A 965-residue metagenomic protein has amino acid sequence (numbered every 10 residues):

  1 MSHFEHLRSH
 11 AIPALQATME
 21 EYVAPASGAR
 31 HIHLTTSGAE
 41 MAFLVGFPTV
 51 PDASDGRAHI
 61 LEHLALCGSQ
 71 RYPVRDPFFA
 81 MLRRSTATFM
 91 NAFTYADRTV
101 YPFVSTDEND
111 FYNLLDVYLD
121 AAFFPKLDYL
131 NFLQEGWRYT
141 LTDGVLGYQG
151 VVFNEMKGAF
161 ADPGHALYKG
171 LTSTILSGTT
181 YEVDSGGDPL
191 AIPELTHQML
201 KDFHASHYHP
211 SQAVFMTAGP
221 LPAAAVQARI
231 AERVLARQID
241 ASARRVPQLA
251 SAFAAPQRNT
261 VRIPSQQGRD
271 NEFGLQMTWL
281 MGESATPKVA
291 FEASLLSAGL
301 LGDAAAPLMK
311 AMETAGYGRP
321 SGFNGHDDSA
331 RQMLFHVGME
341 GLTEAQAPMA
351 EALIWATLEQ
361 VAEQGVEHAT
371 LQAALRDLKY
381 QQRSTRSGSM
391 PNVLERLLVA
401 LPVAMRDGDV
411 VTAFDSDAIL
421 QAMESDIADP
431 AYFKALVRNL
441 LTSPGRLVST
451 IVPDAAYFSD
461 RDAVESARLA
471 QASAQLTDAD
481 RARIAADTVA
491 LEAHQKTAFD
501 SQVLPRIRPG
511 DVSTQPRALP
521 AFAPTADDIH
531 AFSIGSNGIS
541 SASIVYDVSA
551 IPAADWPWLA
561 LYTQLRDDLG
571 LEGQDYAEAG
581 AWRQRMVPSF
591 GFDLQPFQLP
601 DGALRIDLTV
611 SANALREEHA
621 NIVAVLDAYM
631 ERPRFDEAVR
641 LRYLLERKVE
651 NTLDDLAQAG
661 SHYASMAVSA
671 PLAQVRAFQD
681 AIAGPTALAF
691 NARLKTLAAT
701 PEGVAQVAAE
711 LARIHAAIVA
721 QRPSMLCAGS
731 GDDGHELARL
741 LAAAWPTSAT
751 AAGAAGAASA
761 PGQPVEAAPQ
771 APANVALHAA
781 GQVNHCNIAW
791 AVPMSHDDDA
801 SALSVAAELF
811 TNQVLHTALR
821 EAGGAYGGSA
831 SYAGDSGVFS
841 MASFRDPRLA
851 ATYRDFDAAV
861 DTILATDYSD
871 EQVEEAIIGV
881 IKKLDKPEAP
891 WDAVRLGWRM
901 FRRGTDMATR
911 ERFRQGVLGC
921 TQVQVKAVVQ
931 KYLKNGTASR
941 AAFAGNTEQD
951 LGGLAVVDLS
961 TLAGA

Functional and structural regions predicted by a protein language model:
M1-A42: Non-catalytic terminal extensions that flank enzyme cores
T35-S37, L44-G46, F153, K157 (+8 more regions): His/Glu-based metal-binding/catalytic segments typifying zinc-dependent metallopeptidases
E40-V50, D76-F124, N131-Y139, H165-L190 (+10 more regions): M16 family metallopeptidases and their MPP-like homologs
R57, L61-A65, Y562: Active-site His/Glu-centered metal-binding helix of metallohydrolases
F89, K201-A205, R262-S265, G322-D327 (+12 more regions): Generic recognition of flexible, low-complexity loop/linker segments
T140-Q212, M216-V234, Q238-S265, R269-N271 (+1 more regions): Hydrophobic, small-residue-rich alpha-helical packing segments that form membrane-like cores
H197-R233, V707-L741, T937-A938: Non-catalytic, conformational "gating/processing" segments within enzyme and secreted inhibitor domains
V214, A223-A241, Q364, L441-G445 (+1 more regions): Extended, regular secondary-structure scaffolds
